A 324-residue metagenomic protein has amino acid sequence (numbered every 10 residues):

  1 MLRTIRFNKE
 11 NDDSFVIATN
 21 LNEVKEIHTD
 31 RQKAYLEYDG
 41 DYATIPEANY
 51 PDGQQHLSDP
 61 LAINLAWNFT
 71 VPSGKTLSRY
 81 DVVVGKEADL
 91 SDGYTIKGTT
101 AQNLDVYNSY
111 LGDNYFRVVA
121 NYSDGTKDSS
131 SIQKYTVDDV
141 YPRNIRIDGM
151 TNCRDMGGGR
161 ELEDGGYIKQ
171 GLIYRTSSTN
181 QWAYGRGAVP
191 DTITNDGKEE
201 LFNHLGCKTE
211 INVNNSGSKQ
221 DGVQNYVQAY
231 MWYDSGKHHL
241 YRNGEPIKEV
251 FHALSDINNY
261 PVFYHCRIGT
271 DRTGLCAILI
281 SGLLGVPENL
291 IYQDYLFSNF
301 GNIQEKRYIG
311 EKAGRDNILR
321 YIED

Functional and structural regions predicted by a protein language model:
L2-F263, L275-D324: Cys-dependent protein tyrosine phosphatase-like superfamily
I268, R272-T273: Ser/Thr-glycine-rich phosphate-binding loops at phosphate-binding pockets of nucleotides, nucleotide cofactors
